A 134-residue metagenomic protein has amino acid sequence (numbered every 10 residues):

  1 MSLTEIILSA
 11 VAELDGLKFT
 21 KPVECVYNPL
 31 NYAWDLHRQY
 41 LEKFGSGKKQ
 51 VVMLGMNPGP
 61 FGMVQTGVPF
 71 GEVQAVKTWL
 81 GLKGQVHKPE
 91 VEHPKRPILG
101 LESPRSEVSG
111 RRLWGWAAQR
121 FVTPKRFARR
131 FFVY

Functional and structural regions predicted by a protein language model:
S2-Y134: A polyanion-binding, active-site-adjacent surface
